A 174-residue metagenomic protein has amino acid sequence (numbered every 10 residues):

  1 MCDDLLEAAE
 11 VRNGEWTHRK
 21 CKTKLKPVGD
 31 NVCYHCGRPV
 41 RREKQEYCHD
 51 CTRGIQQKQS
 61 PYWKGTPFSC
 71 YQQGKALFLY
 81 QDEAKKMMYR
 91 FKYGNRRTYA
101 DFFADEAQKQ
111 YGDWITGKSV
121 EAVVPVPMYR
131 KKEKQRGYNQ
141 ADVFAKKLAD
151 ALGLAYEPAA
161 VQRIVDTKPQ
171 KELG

Functional and structural regions predicted by a protein language model:
M1-G174: Glycine-rich phosphate/pyrophosphate-handling loop used in enzymes and phosphotransfer proteins
